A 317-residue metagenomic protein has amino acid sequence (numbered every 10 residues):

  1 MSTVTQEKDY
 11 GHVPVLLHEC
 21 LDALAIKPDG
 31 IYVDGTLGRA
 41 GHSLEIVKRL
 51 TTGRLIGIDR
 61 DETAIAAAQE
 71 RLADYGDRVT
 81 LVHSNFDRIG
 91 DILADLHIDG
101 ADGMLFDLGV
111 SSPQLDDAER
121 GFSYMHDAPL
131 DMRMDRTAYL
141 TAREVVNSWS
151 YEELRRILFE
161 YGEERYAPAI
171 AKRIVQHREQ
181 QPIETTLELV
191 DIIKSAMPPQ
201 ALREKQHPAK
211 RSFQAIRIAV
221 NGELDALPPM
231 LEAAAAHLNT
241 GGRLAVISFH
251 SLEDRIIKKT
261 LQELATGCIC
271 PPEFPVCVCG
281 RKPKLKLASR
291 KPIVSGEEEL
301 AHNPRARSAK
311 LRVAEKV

Functional and structural regions predicted by a protein language model:
M1-V317: S-adenosyl-L-methionine-dependent methyltransferase catalytic core, i.e., the SAM/SAH-binding region
